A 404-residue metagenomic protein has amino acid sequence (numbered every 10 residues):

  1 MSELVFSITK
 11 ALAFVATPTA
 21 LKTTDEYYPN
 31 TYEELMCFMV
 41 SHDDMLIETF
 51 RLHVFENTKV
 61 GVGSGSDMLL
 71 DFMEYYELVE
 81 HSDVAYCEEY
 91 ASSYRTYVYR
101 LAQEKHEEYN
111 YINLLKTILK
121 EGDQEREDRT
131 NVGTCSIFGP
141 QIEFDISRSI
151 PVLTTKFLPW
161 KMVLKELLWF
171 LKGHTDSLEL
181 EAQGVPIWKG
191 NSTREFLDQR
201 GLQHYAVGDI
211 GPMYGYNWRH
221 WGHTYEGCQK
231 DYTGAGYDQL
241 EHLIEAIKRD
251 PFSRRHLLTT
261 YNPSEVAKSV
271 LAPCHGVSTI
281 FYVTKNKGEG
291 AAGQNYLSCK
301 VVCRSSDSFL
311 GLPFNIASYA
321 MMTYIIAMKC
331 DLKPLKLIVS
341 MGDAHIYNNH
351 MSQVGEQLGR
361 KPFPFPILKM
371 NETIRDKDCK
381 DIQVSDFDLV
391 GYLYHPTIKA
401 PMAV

Functional and structural regions predicted by a protein language model:
L4-T58: Short amphipathic alpha-helical interface segments
V60-Y75: Short amphipathic alpha-helical interaction segments
E74-A85: A short, conserved structural fragment
A85-E104: Short, cationic-aromatic polyanion-contact patches
V98-V404: Terminal, non-catalytic protein-protein interaction segments that mediate quaternary/complex assembly
